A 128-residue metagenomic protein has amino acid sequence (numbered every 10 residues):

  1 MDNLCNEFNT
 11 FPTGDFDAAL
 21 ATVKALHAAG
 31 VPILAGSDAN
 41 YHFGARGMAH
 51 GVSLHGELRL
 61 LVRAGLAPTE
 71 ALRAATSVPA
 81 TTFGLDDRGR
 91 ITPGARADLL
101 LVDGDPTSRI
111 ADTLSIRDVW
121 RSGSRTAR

Functional and structural regions predicted by a protein language model:
M1-F16: Active-site gating loops and adjacent loop-to-helix segments of metal-dependent hydrolytic enzymes
D17-V102: His/Asp/Glu-enriched, well-ordered alpha-helical/loop segment that forms or immediately abuts the divalent-metal
P93-R128: C-terminal cap of metal-dependent C-N hydrolases
